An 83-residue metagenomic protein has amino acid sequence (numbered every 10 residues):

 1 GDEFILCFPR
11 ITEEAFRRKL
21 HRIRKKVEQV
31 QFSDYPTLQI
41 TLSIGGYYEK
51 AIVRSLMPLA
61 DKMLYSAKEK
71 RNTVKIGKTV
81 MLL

Functional and structural regions predicted by a protein language model:
D2-E3, D61: Acidic Asp/Glu-based divalent-cation binding sites
E3-K50: GGDEF/GGEEF active-site signature
K19, L56-L59: Hydrophobic alpha-helical packing elements
Q31, L59-L82: Catalytic/regulatory signature loops of cyclic-dinucleotide turnover enzymes and related class III nucleotidyl cyclases
